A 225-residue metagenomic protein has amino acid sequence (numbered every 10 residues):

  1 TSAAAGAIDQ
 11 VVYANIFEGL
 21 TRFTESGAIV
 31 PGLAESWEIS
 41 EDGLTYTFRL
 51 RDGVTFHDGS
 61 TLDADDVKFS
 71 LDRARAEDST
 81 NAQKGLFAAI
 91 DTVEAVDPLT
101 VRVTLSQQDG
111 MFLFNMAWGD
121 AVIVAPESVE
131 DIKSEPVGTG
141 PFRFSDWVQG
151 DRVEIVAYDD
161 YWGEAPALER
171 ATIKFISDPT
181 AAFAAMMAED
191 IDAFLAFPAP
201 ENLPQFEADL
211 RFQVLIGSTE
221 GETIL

Functional and structural regions predicted by a protein language model:
T1-E41, D72, V137-T139: N-terminal lobe/hinge region of extracytoplasmic solute-binding protein
T1-V11, L33-A34, S60, A82-Q83 (+2 more regions): A structural "hinge/loop" feature
E35-T80, V96, R102, A185: Aromatic- and charge-enriched surface segment that lines or borders ligand/interaction sites
R49, Q83-P126, D146: Surface-exposed binding/hinge segments that line and control ligand-binding clefts or catalytic entry sites
F87, L203-I216: Ligand-binding "clamshell"
F114-P166, R170, D178-T180: Gly/Pro-rich hinge or "lid" segments in bacterial periplasmic/extracellular proteins
E130, Y158-P204, E220: Ligand-site clamp/hinge motif
L215-L225: Periplasmic-binding protein-like
